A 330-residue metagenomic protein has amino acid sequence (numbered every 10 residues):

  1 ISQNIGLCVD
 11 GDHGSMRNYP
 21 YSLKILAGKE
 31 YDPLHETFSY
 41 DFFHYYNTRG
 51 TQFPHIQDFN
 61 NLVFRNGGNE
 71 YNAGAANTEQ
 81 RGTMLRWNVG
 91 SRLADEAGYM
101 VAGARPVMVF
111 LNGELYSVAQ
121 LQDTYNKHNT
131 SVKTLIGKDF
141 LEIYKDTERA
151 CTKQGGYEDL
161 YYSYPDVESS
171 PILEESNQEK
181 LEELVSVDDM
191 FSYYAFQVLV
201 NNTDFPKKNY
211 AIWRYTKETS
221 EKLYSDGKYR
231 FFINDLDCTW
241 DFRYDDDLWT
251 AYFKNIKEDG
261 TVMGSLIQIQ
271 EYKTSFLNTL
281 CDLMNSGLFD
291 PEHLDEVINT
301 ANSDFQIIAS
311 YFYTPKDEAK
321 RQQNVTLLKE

Functional and structural regions predicted by a protein language model:
I1-L7, D12-N18, E70-A75, E79 (+5 more regions): Middle-to-C-terminal accessory/interaction subdomains
I1-T152: Conserved ATP-binding subdomain of kinase catalytic cores across diverse folds
